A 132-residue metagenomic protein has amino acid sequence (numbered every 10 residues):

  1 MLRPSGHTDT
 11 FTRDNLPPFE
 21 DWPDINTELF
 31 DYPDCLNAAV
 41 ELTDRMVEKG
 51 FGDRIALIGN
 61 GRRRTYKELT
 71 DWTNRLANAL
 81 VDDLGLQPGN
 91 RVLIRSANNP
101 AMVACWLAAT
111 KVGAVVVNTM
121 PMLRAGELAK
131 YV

Functional and structural regions predicted by a protein language model:
M1-N37: Flexible, non-catalytic linker and terminal segments flanking ANL/adenylate-forming cores
D24-I25, L57-R62, G89: Short linear capping/connector segments at secondary-structure termini
A39-V40, M102: A general structural signal for well-ordered alpha-helical segments in protein cores
V40-E68, I94: AMP-dependent adenylate-forming
T43-M46, L69, T73, V92 (+3 more regions): Adenylate-forming
A56, E68-A79: Conserved N-terminal alpha-helix of the aminotransferase class I/II PLP-enzyme fold
R62-R64, A79-G126: Conserved AMP-binding/adenylate-forming
